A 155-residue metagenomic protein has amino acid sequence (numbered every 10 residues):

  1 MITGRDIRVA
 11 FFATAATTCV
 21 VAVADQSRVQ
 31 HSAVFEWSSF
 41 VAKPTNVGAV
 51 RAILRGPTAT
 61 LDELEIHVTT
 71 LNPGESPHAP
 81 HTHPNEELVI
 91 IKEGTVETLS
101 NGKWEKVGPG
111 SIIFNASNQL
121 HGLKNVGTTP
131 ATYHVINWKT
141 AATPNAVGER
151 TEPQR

Functional and structural regions predicted by a protein language model:
M1-F11: Bacterial N-terminal signal peptides that target proteins for export
A10-C19: Bacterial N-terminal signal peptides
C19-E63, N145-R155: A short, N-terminal "cap"/entry segment at the start of jelly-roll beta-barrel domains of the cupin/DSBH fold
A52, H67-T82: Conserved short histidine dyad/triad with adjacent acidic residue
L61, S117-A142: Ligand-binding loop in jelly-roll beta-barrel domains
P84-V96, N101: Glycine- and acidic-residue-biased ligand/ion/polar-headgroup-sensing regions
G102-N118: Short acidic-glycine-tyrosine-enriched beta hairpin
